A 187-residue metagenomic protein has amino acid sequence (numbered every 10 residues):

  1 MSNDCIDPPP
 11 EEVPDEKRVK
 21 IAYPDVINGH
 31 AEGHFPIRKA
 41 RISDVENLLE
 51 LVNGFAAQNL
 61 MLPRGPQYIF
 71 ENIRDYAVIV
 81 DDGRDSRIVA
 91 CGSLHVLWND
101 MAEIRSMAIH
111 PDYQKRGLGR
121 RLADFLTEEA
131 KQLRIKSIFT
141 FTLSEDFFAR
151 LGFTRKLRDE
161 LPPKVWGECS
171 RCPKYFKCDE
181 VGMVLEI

Functional and structural regions predicted by a protein language model:
M1-E12: N-terminal acidic, proline/glycine-rich, low-complexity intrinsically disordered segments
K17-L62, V80-D81, R87, E180-G182: Short amphipathic alpha-helix that is part of the acyltransferase structural core
F55-A56, R155-R158, K174: Short, hinge-like loop/turn segments at secondary-structure boundaries
P63-A77, D81-G83, A90-I109: A conserved beta-strand-loop-helix scaffold within acyl/acetyltransferase catalytic domains
I109, K115-A130, T140: Conserved acetyl-CoA-binding loop-helix of GNAT-fold acetyltransferases
Q132, K136, T142-C169: Conserved active-site alpha-helix within GNAT-family acetyltransferase domains
L161-I187: C-terminal "cap" of GNAT-fold acetyltransferases
